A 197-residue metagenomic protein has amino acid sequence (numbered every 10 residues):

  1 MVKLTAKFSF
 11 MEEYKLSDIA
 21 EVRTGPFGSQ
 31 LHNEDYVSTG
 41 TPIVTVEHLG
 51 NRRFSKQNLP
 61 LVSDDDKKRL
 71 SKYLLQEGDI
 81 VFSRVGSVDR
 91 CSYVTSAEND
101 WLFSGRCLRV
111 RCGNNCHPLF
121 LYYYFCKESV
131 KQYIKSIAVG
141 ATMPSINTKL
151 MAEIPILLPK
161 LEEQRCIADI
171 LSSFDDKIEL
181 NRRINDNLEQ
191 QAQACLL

Functional and structural regions predicted by a protein language model:
M1-F27, E153-C195: Non-catalytic DNA-recognition/assembly elements of restriction-modification systems
E13-N33, E47-E77: Sequence-specific dsDNA recognition surfaces
L31, G50-V62, I80-S104, L119-Y123 (+1 more regions): Short, ligand-facing micro-motifs at secondary-structure edges
N33-D35, P42, K127-I156: Specificity-determining recognition surfaces
P42-T45, V81-S83: Short hydrophobic-aromatic micro-motifs
R69-L70, A97, A141: A structural connector/turn signal
D100-L108, C116-L119, V139-A168: A short glycine-rich beta-alpha junction/loop motif
